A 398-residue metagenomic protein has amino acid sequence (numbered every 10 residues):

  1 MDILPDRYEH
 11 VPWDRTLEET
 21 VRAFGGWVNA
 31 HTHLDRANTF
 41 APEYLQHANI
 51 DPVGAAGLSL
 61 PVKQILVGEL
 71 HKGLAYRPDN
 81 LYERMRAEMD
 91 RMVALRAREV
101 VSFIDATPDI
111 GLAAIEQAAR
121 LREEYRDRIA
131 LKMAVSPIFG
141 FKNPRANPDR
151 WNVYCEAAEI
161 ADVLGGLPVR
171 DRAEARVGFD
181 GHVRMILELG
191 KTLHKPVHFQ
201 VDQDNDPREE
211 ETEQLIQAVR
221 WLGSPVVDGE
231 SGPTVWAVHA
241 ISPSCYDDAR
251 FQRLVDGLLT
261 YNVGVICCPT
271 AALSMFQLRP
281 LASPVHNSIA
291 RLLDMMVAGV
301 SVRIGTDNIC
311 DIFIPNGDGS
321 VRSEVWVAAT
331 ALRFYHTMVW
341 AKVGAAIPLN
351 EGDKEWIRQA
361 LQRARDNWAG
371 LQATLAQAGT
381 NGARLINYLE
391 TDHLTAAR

Functional and structural regions predicted by a protein language model:
M1-L60, D79: Replace "His-x-His-based motif
A23, P42-F103, L112-R126, C155: Alpha-helical scaffold segments that flank or form the walls of functional sites
H31, R96, L164, V265 (+2 more regions): Conserved, mostly hydrophobic/aromatic
H33, D105-T107, A134-F141, L167-D171 (+4 more regions): Active-site beta-loop-alpha junctions enriched in small/polar residues
N38-L81, E211-W236, G264, P269-S274 (+1 more regions): Active-site gating loops and adjacent loop-to-helix segments of metal-dependent hydrolytic enzymes
V67-E83, V135-P148, R170-G178: Active-site mouth loops of central-metabolism enzymes
A113-Y125, R145-W236, S242-G264, L281-I304 (+1 more regions): Histidine/acidic residue-rich metal-binding segments in metalloenzymes
Q217-V235, A271-M275, H286-T395: His/Asp/Glu-enriched, well-ordered alpha-helical/loop segment that forms or immediately abuts the divalent-metal
